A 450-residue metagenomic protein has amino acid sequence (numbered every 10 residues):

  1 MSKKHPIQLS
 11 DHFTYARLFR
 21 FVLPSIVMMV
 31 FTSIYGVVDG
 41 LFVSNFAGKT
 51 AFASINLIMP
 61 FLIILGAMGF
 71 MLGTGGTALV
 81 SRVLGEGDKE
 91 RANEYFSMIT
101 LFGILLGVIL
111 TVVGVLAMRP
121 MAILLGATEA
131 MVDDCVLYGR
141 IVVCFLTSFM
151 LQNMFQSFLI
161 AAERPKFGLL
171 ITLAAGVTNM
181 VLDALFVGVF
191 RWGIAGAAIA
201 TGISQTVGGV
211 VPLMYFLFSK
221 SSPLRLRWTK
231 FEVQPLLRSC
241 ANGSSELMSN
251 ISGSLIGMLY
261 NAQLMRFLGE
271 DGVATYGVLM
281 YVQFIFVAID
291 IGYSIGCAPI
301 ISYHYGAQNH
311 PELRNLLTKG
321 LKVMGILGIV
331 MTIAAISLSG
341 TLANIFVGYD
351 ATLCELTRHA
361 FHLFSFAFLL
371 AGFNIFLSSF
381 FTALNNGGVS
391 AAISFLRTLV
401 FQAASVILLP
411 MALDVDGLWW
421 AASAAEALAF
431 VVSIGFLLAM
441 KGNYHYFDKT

Functional and structural regions predicted by a protein language model:
M1-V22, V80-T147, V189-S244, I301-A367 (+1 more regions): Short alpha-helical transmembrane segments in multi-pass integral membrane proteins
S10-A47, P60-G75, L79, V83 (+6 more regions): N-terminal transmembrane alpha-helices
R20-D39, I141, Q152, A175 (+5 more regions): Transmembrane helical elements of multi-pass membrane transporters/channels
I34-F52, A122-E129, L185-W192, S254-I285 (+3 more regions): Helix-terminus/linker motif at the lipid-water interface of multi-pass membrane proteins
V37-G40, V112, P120, M154-F158 (+7 more regions): Alpha-helical transmembrane segments of multipass membrane proteins
V43-I63, A130-D134, I194-A195, P235-N242 (+5 more regions): Interfacial/gating helices of multi-pass transporter permease domains
F52-V112, F149-G168, T275-S339, A371-I393: Small-residue-rich hydrophobic transmembrane alpha-helices
G73, I141-I160, I171-N179, A197-V210 (+5 more regions): Short runs within selected transmembrane alpha-helices of multi-pass transporters and secretion channels
